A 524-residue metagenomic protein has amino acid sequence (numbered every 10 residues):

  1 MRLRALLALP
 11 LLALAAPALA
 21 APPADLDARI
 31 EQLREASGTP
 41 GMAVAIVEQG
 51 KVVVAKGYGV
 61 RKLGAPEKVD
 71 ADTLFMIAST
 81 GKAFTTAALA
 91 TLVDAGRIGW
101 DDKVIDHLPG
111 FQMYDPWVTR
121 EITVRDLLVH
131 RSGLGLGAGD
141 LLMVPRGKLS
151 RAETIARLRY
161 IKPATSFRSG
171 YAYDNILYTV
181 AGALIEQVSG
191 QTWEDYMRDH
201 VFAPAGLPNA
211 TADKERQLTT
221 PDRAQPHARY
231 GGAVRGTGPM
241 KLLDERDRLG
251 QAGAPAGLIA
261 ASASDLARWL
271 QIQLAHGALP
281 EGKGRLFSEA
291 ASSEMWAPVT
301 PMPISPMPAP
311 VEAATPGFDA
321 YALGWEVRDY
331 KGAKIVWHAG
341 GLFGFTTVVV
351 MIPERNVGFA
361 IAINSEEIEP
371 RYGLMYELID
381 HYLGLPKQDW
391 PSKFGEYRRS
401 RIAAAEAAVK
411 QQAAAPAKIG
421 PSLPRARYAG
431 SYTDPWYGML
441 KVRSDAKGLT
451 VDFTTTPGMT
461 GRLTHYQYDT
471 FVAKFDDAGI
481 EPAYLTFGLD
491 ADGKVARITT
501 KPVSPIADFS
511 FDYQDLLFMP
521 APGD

Functional and structural regions predicted by a protein language model:
M1-L7: Bacterial N-terminal signal peptides that target proteins for export
A15-A16: N-terminal signal peptide c-region/cleavage motif recognized by signal peptidases
P23-I77, R97-G99, D106-H107, M113-Y114 (+3 more regions): Short, conserved catalytic-motif segment at the N-terminal edge
D27-I30, V44, G50, L74-D101 (+2 more regions): Active-site SXXK
V60-L63, P116-F343, V348, L378: Short, surface-exposed loop or secondary-structure junction motifs that flank catalytic or metal-binding residues
M302-P303, V311, A333, G373-D524: Peripheral terminal and inter-domain segments
W337, V348-M351, R355-N364, R497-T500: Short, well-ordered beta-strand elements
P353-K387: Contiguous hydrophobic, core-forming segments of folded domains
